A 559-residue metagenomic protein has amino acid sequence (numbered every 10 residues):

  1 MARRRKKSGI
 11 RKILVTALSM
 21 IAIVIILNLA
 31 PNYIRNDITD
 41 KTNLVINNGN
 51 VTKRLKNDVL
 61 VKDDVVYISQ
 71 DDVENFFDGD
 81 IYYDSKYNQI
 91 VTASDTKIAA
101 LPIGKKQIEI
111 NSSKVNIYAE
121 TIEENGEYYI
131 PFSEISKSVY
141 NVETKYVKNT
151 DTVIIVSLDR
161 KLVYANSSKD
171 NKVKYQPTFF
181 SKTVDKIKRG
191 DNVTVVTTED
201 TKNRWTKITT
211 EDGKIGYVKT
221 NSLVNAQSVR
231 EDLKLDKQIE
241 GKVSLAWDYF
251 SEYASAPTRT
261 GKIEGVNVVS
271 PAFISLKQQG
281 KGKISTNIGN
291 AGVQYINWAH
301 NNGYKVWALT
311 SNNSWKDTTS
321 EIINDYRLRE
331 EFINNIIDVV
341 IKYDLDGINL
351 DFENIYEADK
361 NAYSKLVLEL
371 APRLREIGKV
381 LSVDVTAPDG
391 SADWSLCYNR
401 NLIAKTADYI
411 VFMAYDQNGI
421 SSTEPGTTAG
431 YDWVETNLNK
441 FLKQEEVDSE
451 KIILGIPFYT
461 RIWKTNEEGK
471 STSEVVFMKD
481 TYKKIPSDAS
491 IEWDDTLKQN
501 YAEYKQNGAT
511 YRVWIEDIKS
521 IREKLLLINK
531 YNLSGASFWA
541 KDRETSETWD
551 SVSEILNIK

Functional and structural regions predicted by a protein language model:
A2-T201, E231-K234: Primary recognition of N-terminal secretory signal peptides and signal-anchoring hydrophobic helices
G190, R204-T210, V218: SH3/SH3-like beta-barrel fold
A226-N335: Glycan-recognition patch characteristic of GH18 chitinases/ENGases and related GlcNAc/peptidoglycan-binding proteins
D248-E264, D325-I341, A392-R400, E516-N529: Short, acidic/polar
V269, L350, I410, L454 (+2 more regions): Conserved, mostly hydrophobic/aromatic
Q279-N290, N334, E357-P486: Substrate-binding surface in catalytic domains of secreted glycosidases
I456-K524, L556-K559: Glycan-binding loop/region signatures in secreted carbohydrate-active enzymes
K524-K559: Acidic/aromatic/glycine-rich contiguous surface patches that form carbohydrate-binding/processing clefts and analogous
